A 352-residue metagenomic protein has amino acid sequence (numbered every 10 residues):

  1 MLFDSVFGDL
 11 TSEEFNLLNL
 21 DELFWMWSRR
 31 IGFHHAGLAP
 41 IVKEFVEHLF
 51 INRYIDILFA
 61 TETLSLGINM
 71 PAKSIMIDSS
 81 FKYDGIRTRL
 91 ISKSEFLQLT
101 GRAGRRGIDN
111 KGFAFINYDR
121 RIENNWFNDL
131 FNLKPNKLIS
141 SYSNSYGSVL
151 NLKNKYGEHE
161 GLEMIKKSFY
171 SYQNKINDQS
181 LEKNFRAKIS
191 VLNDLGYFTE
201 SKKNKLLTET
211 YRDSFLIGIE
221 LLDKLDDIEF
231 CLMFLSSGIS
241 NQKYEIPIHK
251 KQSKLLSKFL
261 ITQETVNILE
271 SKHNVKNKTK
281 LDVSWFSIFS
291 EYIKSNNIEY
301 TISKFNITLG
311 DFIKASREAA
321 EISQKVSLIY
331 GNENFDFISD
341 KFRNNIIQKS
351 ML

Functional and structural regions predicted by a protein language model:
M1, L49, R53-D56, D78 (+5 more regions): Conserved, well-folded catalytic cores of nucleic-acid-processing and energy-transducing macromolecular machines
M1-I57, G85-S94: Conserved C-terminal RecA-like helicase domain
S28-R30, I51-Y54, N69-P71, D109-K111 (+2 more regions): Short, well-ordered loop/turn elements at secondary-structure boundaries
K43, E47-S79, R87, G101 (+1 more regions): Beta-edge loop/turn motif
L49, S74, L99-R102, K188-L195 (+1 more regions): Generic, well-ordered alpha-helical scaffold segments in large soluble proteins
M70, S74-D84, T88-L130: Conserved segment of the helicase C-terminal RecA-like domain
N110-S180: C-terminal or mid-to-C-terminal helical accessory/interaction module adjacent to the motor/catalytic core
E158-G161, K167-L352: C-terminal helical accessory/scaffold domains
